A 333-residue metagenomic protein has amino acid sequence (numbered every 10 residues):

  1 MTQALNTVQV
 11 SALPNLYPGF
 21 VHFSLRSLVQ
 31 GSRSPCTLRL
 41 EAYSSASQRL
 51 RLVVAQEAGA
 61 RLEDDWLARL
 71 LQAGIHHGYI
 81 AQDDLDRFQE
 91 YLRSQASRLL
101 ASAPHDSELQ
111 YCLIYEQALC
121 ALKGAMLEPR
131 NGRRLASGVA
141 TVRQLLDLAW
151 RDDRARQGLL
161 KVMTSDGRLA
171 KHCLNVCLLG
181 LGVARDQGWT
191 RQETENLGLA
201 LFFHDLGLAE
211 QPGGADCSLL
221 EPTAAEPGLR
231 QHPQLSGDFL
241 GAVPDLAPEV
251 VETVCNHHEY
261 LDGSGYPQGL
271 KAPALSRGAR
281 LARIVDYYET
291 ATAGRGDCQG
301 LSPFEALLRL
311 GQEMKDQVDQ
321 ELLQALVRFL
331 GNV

Functional and structural regions predicted by a protein language model:
M1-A136, Q299-V333: Terminal helices and disordered tails flanking the catalytic cores of nucleotide-processing hydrolases
T2-N6, E41-A46, V142, M163-T164 (+3 more regions): Generic detector of short, locally flexible boundary/turn motifs and exposed helical patches
S34-C36, L174, A279: Change "...and in nucleic-acid phosphodiester-cleaving endonucleases..." to "...and in nucleic-acid processing enzymes
Q48-R49, A101, A121, A155 (+5 more regions): Generic signal for short, ordered secondary-structure residues within or immediately flanking folded domains
V54-Q56, R168-L169, A225, P267: A generic structural signal for short
Y91-G228, G237-E249: Acidic/His-rich, divalent-metal-binding segments that scaffold phosphate/diphosphate chemistry
L145, F203, Y260-L261, F329-V333: A short structural micro-motif
V176, L197-Q211, E221-D238, A242-A325: Alpha-helical scaffolding flanking metal-ion-dependent phosphate/phosphodiester catalytic sites
